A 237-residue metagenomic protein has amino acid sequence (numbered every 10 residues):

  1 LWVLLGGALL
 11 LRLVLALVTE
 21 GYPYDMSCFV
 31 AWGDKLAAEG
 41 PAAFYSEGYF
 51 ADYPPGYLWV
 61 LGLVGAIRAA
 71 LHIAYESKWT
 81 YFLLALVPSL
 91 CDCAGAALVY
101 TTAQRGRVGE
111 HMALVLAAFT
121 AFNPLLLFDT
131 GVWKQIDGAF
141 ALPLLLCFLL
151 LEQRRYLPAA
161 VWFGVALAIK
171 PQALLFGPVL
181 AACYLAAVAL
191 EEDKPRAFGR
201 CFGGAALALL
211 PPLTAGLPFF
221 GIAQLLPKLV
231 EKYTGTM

Functional and structural regions predicted by a protein language model:
W2-F148, Y184-M237: Primarily membrane-embedded glycan-assembly and transfer machineries that use lipid-linked glycans
R105, Q153-R154: Positively charged n-region of N-terminal signal peptides that target proteins for export
A117, F128, L144-L150, L157-A181: Membrane-interface alpha helices of multi-pass inner-membrane proteins
R154-R155, D193: Short helix-adjacent coil turns
